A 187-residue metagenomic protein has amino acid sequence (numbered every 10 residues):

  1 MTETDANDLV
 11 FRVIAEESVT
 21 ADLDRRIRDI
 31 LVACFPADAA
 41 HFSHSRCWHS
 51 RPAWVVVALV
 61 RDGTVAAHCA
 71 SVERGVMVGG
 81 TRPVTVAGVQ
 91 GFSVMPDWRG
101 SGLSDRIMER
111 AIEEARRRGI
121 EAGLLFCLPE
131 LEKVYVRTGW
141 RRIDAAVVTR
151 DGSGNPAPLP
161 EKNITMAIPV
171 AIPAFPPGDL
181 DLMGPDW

Functional and structural regions predicted by a protein language model:
M1-A21, M183-G184: Conserved N-terminal entry element of GNAT/NAT acetyltransferase domains
V13, F126, V136, R141-A167: Conserved catalytic-core motifs of GNAT/GCN5-like acyltransferases
V13-S93: A conserved beta-strand-loop-helix scaffold within acyl/acetyltransferase catalytic domains
Q90, R99, A115-R118, K133 (+1 more regions): Acidic/histidine-enriched, beta-strand-rich ligand/metal-binding domains
M95, L128: Residue-level recognition of the GNAT/N-acetyltransferase active site
D97-R110: Conserved acetyl-CoA pyrophosphate-binding loop and the N-cap/start of the following alpha-helix in GNAT-like
E113-C127: Conserved GNAT acetyl-CoA-binding A-motif
P156-W187: Acidic/histidine-enriched, glycine/proline-rich intrinsically disordered or flexible terminal extensions
